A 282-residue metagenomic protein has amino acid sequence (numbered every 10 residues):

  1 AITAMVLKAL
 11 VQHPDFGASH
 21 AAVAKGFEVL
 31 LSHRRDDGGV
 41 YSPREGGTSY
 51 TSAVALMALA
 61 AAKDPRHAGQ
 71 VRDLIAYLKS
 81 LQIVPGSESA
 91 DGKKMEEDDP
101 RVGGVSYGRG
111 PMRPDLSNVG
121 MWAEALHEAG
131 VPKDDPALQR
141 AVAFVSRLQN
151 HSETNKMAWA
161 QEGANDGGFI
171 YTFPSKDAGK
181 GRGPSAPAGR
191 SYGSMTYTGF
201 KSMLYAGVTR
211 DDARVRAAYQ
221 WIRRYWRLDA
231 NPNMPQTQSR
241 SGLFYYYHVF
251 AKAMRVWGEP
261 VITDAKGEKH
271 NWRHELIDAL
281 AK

Functional and structural regions predicted by a protein language model:
A1-A22, D36-A76, S80-D278, K282: An alpha-helical repeat/solenoid feature that recognizes helix-turn-helix modules
F27: Zn2+-dependent peptidoglycan hydrolase active-site motif and core
